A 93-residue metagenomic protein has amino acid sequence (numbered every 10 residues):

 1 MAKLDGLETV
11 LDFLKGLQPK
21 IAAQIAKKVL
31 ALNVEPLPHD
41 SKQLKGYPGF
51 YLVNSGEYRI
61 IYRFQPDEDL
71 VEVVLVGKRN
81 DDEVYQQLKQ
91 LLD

Functional and structural regions predicted by a protein language model:
M1, S55, R63-D93: Enriched for short, Lys/Arg-rich terminal
M1-K28: Arg/Lys-rich, positively charged N-terminal/basic patches that mediate binding to nucleic acids
T9, G49, K78: Residues that form or immediately flank small-molecule/cofactor binding pockets and catalytic motifs
L11, F50-L52, I61: Short aromatic/hydrophobic contact patches that present stacked aromatics for nucleic-acid/ligand binding
D12, A31, D81: Active-site micro-motifs of SAM-dependent methyltransferase domains
Q18-A22, V34, P38, K78: Alpha-helix boundary/capping and short turn/kink residues
K27-V53: A short, surface-exposed loop/turn module that caps and links secondary-structure elements
Y58: ATP phosphate-binding glycine-rich loop
